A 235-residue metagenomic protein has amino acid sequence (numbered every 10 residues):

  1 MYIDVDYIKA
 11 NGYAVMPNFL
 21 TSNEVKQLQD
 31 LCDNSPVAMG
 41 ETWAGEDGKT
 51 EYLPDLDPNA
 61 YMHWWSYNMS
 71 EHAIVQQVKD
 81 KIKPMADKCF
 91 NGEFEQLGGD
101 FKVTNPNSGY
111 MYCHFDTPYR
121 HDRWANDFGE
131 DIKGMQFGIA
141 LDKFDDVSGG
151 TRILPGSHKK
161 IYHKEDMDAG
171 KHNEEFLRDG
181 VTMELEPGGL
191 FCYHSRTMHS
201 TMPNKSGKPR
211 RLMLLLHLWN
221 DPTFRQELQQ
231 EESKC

Functional and structural regions predicted by a protein language model:
M1-A10, P17-A125: Non-heme Fe(II)-dependent double-stranded beta-helix
Y2-I3, A38, T42-K49, K164-M167 (+2 more regions): Non-heme Fe(II)/2-oxoglutarate
Y13, G98, I132-Q136, S148 (+2 more regions): Extracellular structured ligand-interaction cores
M16, I139, F191-Y193: Short hydrophobic-aromatic micro-motifs
M85-E95, E130-D131, L141-V147: Secondary-structure boundary elements
F115-T117, I139-K143, P155, H217: Short, structured patches in soluble enzyme cores that scaffold and shape functional sites
W124-I132: Short, glycine/small-residue-enriched coil/turn segments at secondary-structure junctions
D131-G134, F144-M202, W219-P222, S233-K234: Double-stranded beta-helix
